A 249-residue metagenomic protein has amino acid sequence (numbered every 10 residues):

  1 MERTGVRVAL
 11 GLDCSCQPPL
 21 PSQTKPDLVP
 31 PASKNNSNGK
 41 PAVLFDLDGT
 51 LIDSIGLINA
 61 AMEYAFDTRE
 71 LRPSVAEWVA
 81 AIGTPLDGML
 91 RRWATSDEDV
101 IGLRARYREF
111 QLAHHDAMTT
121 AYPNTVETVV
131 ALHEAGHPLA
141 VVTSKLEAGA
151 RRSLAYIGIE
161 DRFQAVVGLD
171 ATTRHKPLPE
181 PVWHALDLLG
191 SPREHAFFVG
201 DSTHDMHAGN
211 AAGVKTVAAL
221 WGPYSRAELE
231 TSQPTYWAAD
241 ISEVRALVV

Functional and structural regions predicted by a protein language model:
E2-R3: Glycine-biased, low-complexity coil/linker segments
V6-K40, V130-H133, E147, R151-V249: Asp-based, Mg2+/Mn2+-dependent phosphohydrolase catalytic module
P30-A135: N-terminal helical cap/lid subdomain that shapes the substrate entry/recognition surface in HAD-like hydrolases
T50, T143-K145: Conserved phosphate-coupling serine/threonine residues in phosphotransfer and NTP-handling enzymes
A121, V142, R174: Residue-level marker of regulatory loop/turn positions in helix-turn-helix DNA-binding domains and in histidine
